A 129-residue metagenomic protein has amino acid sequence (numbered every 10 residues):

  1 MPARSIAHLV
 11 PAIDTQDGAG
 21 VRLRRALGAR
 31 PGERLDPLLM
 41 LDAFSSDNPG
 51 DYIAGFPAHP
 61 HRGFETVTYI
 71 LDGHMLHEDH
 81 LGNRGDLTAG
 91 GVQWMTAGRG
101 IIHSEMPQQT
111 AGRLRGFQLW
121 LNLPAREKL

Functional and structural regions predicted by a protein language model:
M1-R25: Hydrophobic alpha-helical membrane-insertion signals
Q16-L71, G116: A short glycine-rich, His/Asp/Glu-containing loop-to-beta-strand
A54-F56, L81-N83, S104-Q109: Catalytic micro-motifs at enzyme active sites that drive phosphoryl/nucleotidyl and oxygen chemistry
E65-T88, G98-I102: A short beta-strand-loop-beta hairpin characteristic of the jelly-roll/cupin
G98-E127: Ligand-binding loop in jelly-roll beta-barrel domains
